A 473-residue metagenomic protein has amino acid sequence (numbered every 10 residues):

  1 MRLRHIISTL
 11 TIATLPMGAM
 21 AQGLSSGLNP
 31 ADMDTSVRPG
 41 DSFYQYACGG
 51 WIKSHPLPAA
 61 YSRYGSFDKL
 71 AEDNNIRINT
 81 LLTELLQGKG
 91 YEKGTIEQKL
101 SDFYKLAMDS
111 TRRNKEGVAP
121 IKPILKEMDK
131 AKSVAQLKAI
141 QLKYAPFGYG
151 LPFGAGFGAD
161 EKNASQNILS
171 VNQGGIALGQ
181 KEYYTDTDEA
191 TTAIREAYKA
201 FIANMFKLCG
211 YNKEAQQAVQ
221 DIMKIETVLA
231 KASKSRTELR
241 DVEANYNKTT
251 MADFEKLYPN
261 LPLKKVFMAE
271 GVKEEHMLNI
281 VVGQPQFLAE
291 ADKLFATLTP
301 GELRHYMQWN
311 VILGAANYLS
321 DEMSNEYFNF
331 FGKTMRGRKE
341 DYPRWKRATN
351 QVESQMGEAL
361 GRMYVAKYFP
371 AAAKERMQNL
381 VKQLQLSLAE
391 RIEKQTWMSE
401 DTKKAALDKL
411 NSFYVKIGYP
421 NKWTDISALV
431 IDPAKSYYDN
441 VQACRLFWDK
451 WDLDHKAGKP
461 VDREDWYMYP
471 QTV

Functional and structural regions predicted by a protein language model:
M1-G23: Bacterial Sec-dependent N-terminal signal peptides
Q22-A31: Short, Gly/Pro- and small/polar-rich lid/capping loops
R38-D41, Y46-R112: Active-site-surrounding "flap" and adjacent substrate/cofactor-binding loops of secreted or lumenal enzymes, prototyped
W51-S54, L178, V228-E238, L386 (+2 more regions): Secretory-pathway/luminal and periplasmic proteins that interact with or process carbohydrate-rich
A71, L257-L261, V281-P285, E353 (+2 more regions): Intrinsically disordered, low-complexity linker/terminal regions across diverse proteins
L85-N379, Q383: Noncatalytic, helix-rich "gating/capping" subdomain that lines the substrate-entry/channel surface of large enzyme
